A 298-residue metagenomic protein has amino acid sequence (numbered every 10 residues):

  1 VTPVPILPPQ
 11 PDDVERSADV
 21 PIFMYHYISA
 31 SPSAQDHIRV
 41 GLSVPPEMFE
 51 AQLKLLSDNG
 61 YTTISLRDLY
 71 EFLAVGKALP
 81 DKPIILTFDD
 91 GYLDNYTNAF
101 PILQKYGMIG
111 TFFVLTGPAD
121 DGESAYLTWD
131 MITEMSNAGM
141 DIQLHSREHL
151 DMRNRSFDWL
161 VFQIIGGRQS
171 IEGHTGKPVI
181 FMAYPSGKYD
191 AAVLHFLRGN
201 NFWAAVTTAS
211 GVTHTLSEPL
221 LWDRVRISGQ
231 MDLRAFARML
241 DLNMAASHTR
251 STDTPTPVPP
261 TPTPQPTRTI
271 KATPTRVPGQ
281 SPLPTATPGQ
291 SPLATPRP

Functional and structural regions predicted by a protein language model:
P3-L86, L93-D94, N154-P298: C-terminal active-site subregion of NodB/CE4 polysaccharide deacetylases
L86-T87, I142: Residue-level marker for buried hydrophobic side chains located in beta-strands that build the well-ordered beta-sheet
Y92-L93, E148: Short, glycine/acidic-enriched loop or turn micro-motifs at the edges of active sites
F100-G107, L127-Q143: Acidic (Asp/Glu)-rich catalytic clusters
G107-T128: A short, conserved beta-to-alpha structural element at the edge of catalytic cores that scaffolds binding
F113, H145, A205-T207: Short beta-strand and adjacent tight-turn residues that come in two discontinuous sequence segments and form the edges
Q143-R155: Substrate-binding clefts and substrate-entry loops adjacent to catalytic sites of polymer-processing enzymes acting on
